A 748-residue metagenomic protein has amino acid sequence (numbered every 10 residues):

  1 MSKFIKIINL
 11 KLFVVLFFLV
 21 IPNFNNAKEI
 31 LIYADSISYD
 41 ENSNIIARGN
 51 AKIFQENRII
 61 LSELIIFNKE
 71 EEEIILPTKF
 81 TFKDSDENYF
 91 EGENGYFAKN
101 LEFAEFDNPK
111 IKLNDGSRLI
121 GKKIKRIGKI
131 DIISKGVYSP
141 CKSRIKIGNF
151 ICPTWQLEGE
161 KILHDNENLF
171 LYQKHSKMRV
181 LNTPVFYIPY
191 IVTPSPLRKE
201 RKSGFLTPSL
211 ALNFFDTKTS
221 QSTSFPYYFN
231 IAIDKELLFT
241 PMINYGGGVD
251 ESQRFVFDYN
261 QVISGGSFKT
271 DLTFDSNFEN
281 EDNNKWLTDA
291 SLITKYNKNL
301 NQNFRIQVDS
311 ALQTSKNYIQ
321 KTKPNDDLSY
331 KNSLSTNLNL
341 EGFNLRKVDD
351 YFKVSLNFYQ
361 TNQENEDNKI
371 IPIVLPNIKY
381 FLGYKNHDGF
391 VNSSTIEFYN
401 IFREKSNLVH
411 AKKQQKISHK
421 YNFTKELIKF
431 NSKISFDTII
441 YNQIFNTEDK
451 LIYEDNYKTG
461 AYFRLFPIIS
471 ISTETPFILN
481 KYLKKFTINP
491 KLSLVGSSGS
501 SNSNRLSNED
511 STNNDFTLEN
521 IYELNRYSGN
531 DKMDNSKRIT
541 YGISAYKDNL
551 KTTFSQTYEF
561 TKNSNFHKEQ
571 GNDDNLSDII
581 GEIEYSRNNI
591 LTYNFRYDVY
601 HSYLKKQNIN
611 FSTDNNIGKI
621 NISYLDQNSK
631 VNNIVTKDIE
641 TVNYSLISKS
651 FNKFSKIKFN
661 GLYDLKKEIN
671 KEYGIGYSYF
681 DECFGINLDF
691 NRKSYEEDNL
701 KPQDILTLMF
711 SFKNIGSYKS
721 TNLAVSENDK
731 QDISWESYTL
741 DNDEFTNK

Functional and structural regions predicted by a protein language model:
S2-A27, I65: Classical Sec-dependent N-terminal signal peptides that target proteins to the secretory pathway
K3, T322-L328, R505-D510, Q570: Short secondary-structure boundary/capping segments
N25-D40, N728, S737-F745: Sec-dependent signal peptide cleavage junction
K28-T336, E454-D455, N632-V635, N652 (+3 more regions): Structural signature for solvent-exposed beta-strand/loop edge elements and short helix-capping sites, enriched
K125, I132-K135, L163, P189-Y190 (+7 more regions): Outer-membrane beta-barrel translocator/pore domains, especially the C-terminal barrels of Gram-negative outer-membrane
Y172, L238-T240, K269-D271, K353 (+3 more regions): A structural signal for short, well-ordered beta-strand segments and their strand-loop junctions that often border
P208-S209, N357-Y359: Long, charged, glycine-rich C-terminal linkers/tails
N337, Y359-T361: Long, intrinsically disordered low-complexity regions enriched in Ser/Pro/Thr
